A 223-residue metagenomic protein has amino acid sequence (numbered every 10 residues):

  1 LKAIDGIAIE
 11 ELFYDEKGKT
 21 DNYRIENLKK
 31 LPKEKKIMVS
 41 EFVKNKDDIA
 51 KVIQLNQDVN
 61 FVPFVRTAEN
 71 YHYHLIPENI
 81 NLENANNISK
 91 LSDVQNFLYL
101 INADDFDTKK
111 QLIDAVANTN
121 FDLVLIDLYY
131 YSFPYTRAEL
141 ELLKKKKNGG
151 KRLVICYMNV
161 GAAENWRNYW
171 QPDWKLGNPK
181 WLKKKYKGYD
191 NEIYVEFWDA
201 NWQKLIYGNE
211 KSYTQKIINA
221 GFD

Functional and structural regions predicted by a protein language model:
L1-D223: Glycan-processing catalytic domains of CAZymes
